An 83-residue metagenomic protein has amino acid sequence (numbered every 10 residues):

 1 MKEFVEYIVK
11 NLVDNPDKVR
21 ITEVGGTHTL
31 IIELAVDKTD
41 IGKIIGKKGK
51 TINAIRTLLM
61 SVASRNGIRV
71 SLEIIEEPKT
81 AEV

Functional and structural regions predicted by a protein language model:
M1-I41, I52-N53, T57-V83: RNA-contacting regions in translation and RNA-metabolism proteins, encompassing KH/S1 modules where present
